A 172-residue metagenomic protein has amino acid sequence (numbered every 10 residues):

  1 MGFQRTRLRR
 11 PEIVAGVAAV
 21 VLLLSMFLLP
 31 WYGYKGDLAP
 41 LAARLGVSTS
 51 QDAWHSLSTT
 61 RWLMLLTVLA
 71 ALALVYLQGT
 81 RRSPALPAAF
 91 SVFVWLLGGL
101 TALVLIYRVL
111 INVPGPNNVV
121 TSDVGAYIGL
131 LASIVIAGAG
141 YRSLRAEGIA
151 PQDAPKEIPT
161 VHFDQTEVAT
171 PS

Functional and structural regions predicted by a protein language model:
M1-S172: Compact integral membrane and secretory-pathway proteins
